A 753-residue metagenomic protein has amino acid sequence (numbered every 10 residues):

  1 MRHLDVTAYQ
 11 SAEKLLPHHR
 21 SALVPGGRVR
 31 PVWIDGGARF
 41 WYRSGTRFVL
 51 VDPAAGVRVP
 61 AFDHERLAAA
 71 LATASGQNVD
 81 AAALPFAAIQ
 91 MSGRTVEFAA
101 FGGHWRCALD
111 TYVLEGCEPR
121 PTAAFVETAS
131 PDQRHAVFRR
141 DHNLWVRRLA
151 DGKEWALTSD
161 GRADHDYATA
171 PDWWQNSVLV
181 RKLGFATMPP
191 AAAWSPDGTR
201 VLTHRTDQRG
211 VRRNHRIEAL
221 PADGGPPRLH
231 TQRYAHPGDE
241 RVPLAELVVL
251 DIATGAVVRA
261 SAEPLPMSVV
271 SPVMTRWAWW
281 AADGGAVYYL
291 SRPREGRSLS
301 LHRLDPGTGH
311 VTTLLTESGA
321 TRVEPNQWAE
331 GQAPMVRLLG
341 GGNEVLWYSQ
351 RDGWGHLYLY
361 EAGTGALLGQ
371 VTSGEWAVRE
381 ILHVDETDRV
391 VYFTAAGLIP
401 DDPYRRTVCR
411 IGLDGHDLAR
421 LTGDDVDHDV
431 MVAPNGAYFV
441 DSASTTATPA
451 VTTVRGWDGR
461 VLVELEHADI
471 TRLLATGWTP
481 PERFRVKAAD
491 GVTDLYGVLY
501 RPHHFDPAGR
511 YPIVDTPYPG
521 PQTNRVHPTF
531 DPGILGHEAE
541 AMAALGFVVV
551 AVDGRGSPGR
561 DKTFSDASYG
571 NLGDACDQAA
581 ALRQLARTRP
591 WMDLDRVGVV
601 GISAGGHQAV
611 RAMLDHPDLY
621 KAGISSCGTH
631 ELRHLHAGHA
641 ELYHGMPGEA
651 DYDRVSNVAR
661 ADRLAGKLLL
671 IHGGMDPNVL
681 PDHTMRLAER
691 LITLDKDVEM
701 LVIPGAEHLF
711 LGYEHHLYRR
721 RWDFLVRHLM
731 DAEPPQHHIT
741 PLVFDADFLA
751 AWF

Functional and structural regions predicted by a protein language model:
M1-V432, A437-T448, V454-R455, E733-P735 (+1 more regions): Beta-propeller folds
A262, W277, G284, L290 (+2 more regions): Serine-hydrolase catalytic core recognition
